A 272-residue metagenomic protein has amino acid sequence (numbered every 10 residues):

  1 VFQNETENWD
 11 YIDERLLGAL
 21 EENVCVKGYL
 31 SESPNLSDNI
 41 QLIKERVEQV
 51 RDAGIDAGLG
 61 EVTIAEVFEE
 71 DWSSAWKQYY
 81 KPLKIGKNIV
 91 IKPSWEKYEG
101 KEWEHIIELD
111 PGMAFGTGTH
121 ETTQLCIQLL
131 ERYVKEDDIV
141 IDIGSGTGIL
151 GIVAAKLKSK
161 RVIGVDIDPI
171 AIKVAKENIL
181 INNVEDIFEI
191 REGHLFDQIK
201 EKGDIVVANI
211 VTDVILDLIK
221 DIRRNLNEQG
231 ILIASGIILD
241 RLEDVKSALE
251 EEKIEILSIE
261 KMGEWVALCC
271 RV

Functional and structural regions predicted by a protein language model:
V1-G100: N-terminal auxiliary segments of SAM/dcSAM-dependent transferases
E22-V26, H105, V266-L268: Short beta-strand micro-motifs in enzyme catalytic cores
E61-T63, V90, R161, I187-E189 (+1 more regions): Conserved beta-strand segments of alpha/beta enzyme cores
Y98-W103, Q198-E201: Short loop/helix-cap segments at secondary-structure boundaries that form the rim of catalytic
H105-P111: A short, charged helix-loop
M113-I199: Conserved SAM/SAH cofactor-binding pocket of Class I
I167-V272: S-adenosylmethionine
